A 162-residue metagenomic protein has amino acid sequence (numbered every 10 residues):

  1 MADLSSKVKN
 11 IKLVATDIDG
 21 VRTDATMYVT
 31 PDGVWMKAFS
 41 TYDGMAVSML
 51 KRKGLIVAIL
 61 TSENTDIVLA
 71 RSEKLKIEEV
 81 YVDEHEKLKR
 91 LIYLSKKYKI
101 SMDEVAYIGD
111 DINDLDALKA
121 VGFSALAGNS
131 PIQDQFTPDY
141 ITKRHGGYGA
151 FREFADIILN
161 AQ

Functional and structural regions predicted by a protein language model:
M1-T16: Non-catalytic pre-domain segments flanking phosphatase-related domains
N10-K12, L55, D103-E104: Short coil/turn segments at beta-strand junctions that form active-site/ligand-binding loops
A15-D17, I108-G109: Generic enzyme active-site microenvironment
I18, S62-E63, E84, G128-P131: Short secondary-structure boundary segments
V21, V47-R71, L118: Substrate-recognition element of Asp-dependent hydrolases with the DxDx(T/V) motif
R22-M49: A positional/architectural concept
K37, K74, E79, L88-Q162: Mg2+-dependent phosphoryl-transfer enzymes with acidic/Ser/Thr/Gly-rich catalytic loops
S40-M49, N64-L69, E73, D83-L94 (+1 more regions): N-terminal active-site wall of soluble small-molecule enzyme domains
